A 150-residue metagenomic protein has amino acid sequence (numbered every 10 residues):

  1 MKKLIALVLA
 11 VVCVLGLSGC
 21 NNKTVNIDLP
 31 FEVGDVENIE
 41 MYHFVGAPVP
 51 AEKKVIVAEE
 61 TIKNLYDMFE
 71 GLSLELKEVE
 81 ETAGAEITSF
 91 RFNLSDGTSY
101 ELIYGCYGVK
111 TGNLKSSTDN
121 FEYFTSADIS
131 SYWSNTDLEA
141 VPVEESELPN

Functional and structural regions predicted by a protein language model:
M1-L4: Positively charged n-region of N-terminal signal peptides that target proteins for export
V8: Metal/cofactor- and membrane transport-associated sequence elements
V11-V12: Repetitive helical segments and hydrophobic/amphipathic motifs
L15-G19: C-terminal motif of bacterial Sec signal peptides marking the signal peptidase cleavage site
C20-N150: Function-determining sites in protein domains
